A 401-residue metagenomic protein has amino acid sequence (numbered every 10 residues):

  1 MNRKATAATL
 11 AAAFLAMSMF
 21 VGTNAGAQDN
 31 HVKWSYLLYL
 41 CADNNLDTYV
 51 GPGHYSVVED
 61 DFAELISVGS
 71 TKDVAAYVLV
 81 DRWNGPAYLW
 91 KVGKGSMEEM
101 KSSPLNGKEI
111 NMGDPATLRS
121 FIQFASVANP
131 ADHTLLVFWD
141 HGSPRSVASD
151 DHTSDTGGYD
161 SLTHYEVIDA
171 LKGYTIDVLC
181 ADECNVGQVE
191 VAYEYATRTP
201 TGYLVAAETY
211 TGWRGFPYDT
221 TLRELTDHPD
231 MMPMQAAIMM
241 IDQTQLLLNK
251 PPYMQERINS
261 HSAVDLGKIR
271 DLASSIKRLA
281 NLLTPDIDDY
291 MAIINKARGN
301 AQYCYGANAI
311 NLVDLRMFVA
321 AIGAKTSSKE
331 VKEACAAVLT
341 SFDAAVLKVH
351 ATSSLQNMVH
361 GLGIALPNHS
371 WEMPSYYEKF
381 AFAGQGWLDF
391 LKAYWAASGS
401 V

Functional and structural regions predicted by a protein language model:
M1-L10: Bacterial N-terminal signal peptides that target proteins for export
L10-M19: Bacterial N-terminal signal peptides
M19-Q28: Sec-dependent signal peptide cleavage junction
Q28-P130, A383-G386, Y394-A396: N-terminal extension/subdomain marker
D29, K94-M97, Q123, V127-P130 (+2 more regions): Terminal, contiguous helix-loop blocks that mediate binding/assembly
S35-L37, A75-Y77, L135-V137, D177-C180: A structural signal for isolated positions on well-ordered beta-strands in alpha/beta enzyme cores
Y39, L79, V137-D140, A365: Short beta-strand segments
